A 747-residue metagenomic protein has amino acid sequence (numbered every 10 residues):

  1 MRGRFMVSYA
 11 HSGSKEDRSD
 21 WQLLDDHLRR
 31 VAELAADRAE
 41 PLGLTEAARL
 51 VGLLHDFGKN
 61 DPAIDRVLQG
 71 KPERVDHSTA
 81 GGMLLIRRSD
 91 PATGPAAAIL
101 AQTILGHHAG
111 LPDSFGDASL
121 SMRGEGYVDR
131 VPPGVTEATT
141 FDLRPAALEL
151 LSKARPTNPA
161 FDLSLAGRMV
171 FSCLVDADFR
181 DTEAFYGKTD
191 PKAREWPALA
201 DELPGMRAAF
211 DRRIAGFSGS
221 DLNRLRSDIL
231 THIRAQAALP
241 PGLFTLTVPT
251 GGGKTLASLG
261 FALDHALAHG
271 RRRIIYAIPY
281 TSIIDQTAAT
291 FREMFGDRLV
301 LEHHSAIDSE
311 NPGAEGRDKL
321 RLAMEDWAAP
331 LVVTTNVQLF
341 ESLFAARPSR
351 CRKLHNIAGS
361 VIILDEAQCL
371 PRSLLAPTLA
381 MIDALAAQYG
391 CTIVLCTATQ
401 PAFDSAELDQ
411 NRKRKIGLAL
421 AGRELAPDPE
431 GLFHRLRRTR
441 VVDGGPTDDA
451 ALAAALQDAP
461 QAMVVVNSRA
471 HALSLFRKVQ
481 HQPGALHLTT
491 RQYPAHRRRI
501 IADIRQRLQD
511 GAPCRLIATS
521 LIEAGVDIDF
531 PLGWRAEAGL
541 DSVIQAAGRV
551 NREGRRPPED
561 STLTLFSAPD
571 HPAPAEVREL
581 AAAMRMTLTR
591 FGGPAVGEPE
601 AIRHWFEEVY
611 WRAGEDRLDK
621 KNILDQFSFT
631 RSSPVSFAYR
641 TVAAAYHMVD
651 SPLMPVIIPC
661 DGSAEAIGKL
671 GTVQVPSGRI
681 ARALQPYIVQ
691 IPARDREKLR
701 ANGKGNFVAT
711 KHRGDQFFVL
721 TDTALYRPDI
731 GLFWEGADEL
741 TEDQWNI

Functional and structural regions predicted by a protein language model:
M1-A209: Accessory nucleic-acid engagement/destabilization modules that flank
S12-E16, T281, L301-R317, N467-A470 (+2 more regions): Conserved helicase motor
P240-H265: Walker A/P-loop
L263, G270-M294, I307, A402: Conserved Walker A/P-loop ATP-binding site and its immediately adjacent core in helicase/helicase-like ATPase domains
G296-F344: Inter-Walker segment of RecA-like/P-loop motor cores
N336-L339, P348-Q388, I393: SF2 helicase catalytic motif II
A386, A454-A459, V465, A470 (+6 more regions): C-terminal helicase lobe and adjacent C-terminal extensions/tails of nucleic-acid helicase motors
T399-Q457: Interdomain hinge/linker at the junction between the two RecA-like core domains of SF2 helicases
